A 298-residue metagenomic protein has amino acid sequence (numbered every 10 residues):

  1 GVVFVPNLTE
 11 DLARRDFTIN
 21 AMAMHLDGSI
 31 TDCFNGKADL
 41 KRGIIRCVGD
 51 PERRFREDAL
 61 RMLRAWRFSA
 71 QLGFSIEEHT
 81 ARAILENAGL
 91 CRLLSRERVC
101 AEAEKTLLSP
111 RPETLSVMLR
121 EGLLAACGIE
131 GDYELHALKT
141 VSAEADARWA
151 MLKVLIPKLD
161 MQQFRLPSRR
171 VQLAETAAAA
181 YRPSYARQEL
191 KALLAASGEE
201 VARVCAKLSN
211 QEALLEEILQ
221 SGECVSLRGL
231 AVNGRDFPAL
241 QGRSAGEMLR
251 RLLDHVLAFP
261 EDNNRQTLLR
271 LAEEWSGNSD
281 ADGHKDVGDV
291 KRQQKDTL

Functional and structural regions predicted by a protein language model:
G1-V2: A charged helix-plus-loop insertion that forms the helical arch/lid used to bind and gate nucleic-acid substrates
P6-L159, S244-M248, V256, P260-W275 (+2 more regions): Glycine- and charge-enriched loop/helix tracts that form the active or gating conduit in phosphate/cation-handling
R120-L298: C-terminal subdomains that position terminal phosphate/3'-OH groups for nucleotidyl transfer/ligation, primarily on
